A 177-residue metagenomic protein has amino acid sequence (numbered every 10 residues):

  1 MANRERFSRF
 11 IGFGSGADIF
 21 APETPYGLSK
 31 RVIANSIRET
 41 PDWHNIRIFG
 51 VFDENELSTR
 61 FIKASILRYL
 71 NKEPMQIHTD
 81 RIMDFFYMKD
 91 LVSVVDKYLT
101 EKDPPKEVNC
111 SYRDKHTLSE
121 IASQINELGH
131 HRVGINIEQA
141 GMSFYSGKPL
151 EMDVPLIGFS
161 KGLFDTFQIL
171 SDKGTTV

Functional and structural regions predicted by a protein language model:
M1-L28, H44: Conserved Rossmann-fold NAD(P)-dependent oxidoreductase catalytic core, especially the SDR/UDP-sugar
M1-R6, S36-I37, V94, Y98: Hydrophobic positions on the long internal alpha-helix of Rossmann-like NAD(P)-dependent oxidoreductase domains
R6, E39, N71, D103-P104: Residue-level preference for short coil/turn positions at secondary-structure junctions
R9-G14, H44-G50, D84, N109: Structural signature of the Rossmann-like NAD(P)-dependent dehydrogenase/reductase core
S15-D18, G50-E56, K115: Active-site proximal helix/loop that lines the substrate pocket of Rossmann-like NAD(P)-dependent oxidoreductase domains
A21-E23, N55-L57, Y87, S119-I121: Short glycine-/acidic-enriched loop or helix-start segments at secondary-structure transitions that form or flank
G27, R31, N35-M83, V92 (+1 more regions): NAD(P)-dependent short-chain dehydrogenase/reductase
E73, I77-V177: C-terminal substrate-binding subdomain of Rossmann-fold SDR/epimerase-dehydratase oxidoreductases
